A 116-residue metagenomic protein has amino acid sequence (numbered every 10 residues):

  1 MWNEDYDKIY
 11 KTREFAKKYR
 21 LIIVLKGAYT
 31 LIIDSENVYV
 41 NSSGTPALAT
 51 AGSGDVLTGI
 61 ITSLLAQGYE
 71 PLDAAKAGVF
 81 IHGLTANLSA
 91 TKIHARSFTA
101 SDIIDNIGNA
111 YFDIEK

Functional and structural regions predicted by a protein language model:
M1-K8, G68-K76, H94-R96: Short, charged, surface-exposed loops that flank catalytic or proteolytic processing sites
M1-S42: Glycine-rich phosphate/dinucleotide-binding loop and adjoining beta-alpha-beta core of small-molecule
K8-A16, P71-T85, I103-G108: Short, well-structured alpha-helical segments that form the helix of a local strand-helix-strand
Y29-T30, A47, V79-G83: Acidic, glycine-rich active-site loops and adjacent beta-strand->loop/helix elements that engage anionic groups
V40-A51: Short pre-catalytic strand/loop immediately N-terminal to key active-site residues, enriched for Gly-Thr
V40-S42, T58, G83-A86: Short acidic (Asp/Glu) and glycine-rich catalytic loops that position anionic groups and cofactors
T50-I81: Short, small-residue alpha-helix embedded
A86-K116: Charged C-terminal helix
